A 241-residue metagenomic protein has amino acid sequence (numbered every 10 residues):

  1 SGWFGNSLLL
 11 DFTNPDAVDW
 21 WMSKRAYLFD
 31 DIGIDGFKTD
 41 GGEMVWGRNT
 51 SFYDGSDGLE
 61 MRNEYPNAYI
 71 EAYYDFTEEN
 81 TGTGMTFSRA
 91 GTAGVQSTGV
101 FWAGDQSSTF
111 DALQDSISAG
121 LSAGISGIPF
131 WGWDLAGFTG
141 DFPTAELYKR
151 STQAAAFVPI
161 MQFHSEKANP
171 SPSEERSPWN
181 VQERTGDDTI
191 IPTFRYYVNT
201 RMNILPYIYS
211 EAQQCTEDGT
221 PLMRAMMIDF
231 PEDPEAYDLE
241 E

Functional and structural regions predicted by a protein language model:
S1-E241: Catalytic-domain carbohydrate-binding cleft regions of carbohydrate-active enzymes
